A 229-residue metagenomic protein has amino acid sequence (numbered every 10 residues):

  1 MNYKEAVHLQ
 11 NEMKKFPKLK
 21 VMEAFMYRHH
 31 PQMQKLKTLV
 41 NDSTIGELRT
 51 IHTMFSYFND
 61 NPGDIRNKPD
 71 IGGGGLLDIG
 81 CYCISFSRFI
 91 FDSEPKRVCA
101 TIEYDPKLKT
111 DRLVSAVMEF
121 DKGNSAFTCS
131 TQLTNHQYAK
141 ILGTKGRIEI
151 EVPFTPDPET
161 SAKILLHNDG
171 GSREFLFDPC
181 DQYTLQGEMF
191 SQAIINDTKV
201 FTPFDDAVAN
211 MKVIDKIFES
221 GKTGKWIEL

Functional and structural regions predicted by a protein language model:
M1-R28, S43: Beta-strand-loop-alpha-helix segment that lines the small-molecule cofactor/substrate pocket of alpha/beta enzymes
A6, H30-M33, C83-I84, P158-S161 (+2 more regions): A general structural signal for well-ordered alpha-helical segments in protein cores
Q10, Q192-L229: C-terminal helix-rich "cap/oligomerization" subdomain common to oxidoreductases
L19, Y27-K107, G224: Predominantly a Rossmann-like dinucleotide-binding segment in NAD(P)-dependent oxidoreductases
D64-D70, L166-R173: Short glycine/proline- and charge-enriched loop/turn segments that cap or connect secondary-structure elements
I71-L77, R173-D181: A short glycine-threonine-serine/GTX helix/turn-capping micro-motif
S85-P158, F177-C180, G187-T198: Contiguous beta-strand/loop segments that form the cofactor/metal-binding neighborhood of enzyme cores
A139, P158-D169: Short polybasic amphipathic segments
